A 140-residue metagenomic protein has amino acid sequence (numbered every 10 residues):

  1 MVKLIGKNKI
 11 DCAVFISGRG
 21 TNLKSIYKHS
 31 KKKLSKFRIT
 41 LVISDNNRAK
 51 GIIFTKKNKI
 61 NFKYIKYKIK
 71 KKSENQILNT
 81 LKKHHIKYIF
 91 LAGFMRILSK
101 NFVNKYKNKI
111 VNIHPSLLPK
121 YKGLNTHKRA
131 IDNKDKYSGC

Functional and structural regions predicted by a protein language model:
M1-C140: One-carbon transfer enzymes
